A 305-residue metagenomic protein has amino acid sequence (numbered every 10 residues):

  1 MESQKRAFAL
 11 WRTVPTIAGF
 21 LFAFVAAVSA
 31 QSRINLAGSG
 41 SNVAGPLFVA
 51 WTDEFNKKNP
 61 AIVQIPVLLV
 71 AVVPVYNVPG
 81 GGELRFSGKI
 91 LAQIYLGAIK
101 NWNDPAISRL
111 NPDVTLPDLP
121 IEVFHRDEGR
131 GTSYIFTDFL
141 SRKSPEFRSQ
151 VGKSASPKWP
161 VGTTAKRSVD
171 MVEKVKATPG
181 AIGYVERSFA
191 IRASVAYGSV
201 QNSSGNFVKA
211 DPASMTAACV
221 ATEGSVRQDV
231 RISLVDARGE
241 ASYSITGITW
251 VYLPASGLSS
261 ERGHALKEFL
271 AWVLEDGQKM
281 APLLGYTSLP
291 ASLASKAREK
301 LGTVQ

Functional and structural regions predicted by a protein language model:
M1-W11: N-terminal secretory signal peptides that target proteins for export/translocation
E2, V28-Q31: Intrinsically disordered, low-complexity segments enriched in Ser/Pro/Gly/Ala and basic residues
R12-A27: Bacterial N-terminal signal peptides
A30-Q305: Flexible loop/hinge segments at secondary-structure junctions
